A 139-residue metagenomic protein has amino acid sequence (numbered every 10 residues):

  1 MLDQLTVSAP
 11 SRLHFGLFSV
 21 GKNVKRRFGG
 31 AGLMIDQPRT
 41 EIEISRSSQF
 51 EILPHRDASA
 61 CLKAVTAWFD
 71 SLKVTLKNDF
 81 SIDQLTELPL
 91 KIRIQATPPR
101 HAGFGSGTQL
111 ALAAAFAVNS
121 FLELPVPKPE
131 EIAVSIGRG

Functional and structural regions predicted by a protein language model:
M1-A102, S106, F116, S120-K128 (+1 more regions): ATP-binding N-lobe of GHMP and related small-molecule kinases
V134-I136: Glycine/small-residue-rich loop that forms an oxyanion/phosphate-binding "nest" at active or ligand-binding sites
